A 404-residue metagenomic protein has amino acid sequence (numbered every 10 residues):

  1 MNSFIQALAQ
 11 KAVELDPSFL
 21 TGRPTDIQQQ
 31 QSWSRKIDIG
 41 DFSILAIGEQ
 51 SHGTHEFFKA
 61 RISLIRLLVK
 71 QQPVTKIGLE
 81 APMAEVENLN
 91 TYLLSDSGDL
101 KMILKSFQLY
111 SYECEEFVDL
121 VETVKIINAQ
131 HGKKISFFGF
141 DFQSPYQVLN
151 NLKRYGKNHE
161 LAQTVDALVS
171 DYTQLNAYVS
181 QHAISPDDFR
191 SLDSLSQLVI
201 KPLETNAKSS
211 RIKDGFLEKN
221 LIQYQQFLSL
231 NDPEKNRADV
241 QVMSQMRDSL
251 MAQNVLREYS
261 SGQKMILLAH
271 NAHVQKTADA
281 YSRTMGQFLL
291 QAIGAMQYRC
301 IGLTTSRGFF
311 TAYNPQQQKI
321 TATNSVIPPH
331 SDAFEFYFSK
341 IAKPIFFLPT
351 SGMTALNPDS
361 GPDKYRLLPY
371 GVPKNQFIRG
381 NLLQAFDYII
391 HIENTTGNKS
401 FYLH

Functional and structural regions predicted by a protein language model:
M1-H404: Structured catalytic-domain cores with a bias toward divalent-metal coordination
